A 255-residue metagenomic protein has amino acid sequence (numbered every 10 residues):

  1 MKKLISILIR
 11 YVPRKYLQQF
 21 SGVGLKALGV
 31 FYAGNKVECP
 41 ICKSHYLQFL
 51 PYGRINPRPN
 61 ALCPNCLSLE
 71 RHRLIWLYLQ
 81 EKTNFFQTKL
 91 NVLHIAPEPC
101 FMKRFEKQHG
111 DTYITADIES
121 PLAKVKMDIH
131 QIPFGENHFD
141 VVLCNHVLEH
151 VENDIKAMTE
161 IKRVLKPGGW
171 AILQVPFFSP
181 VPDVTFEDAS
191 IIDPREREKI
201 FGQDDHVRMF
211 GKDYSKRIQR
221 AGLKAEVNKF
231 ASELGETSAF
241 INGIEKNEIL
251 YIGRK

Functional and structural regions predicted by a protein language model:
K2-K3, G24-V37, E152-I161, K166-K255: S-adenosyl-L-methionine-dependent methyltransferase catalytic module, highlighting the catalytic core
K2-P133, E233-R254: Conserved N-terminal segment of class I S-adenosyl-L-methionine
I95, V142-L143: Hydrophobic beta-strand segment of the Class I
I118, C144, P176-F178: An acidic- and aromatic-residue-enriched active-site/binding cleft used to recognize and process polar
Q131-E136, R163: Short conserved loop adjoining the S-adenosyl-L-methionine
H146-H150: Short catalytic micro-motifs in class I SAM-dependent methyltransferases
